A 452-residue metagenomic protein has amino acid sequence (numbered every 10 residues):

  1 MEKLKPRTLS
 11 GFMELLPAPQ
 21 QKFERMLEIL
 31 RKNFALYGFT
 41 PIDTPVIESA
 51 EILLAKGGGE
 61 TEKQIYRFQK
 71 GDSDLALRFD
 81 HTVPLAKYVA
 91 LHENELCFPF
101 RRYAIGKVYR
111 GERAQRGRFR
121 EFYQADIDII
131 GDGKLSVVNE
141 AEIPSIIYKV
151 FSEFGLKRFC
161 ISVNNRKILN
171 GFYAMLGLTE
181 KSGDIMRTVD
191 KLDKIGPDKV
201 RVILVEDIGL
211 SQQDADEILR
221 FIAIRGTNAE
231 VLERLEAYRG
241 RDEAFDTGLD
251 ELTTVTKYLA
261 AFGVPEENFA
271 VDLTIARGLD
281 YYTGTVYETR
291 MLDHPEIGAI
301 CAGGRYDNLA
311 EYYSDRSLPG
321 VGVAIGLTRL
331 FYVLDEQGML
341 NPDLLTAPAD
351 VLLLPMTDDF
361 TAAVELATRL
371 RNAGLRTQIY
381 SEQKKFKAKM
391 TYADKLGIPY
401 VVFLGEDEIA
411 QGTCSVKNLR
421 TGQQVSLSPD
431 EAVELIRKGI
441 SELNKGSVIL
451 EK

Functional and structural regions predicted by a protein language model:
M1-Q20, Q69, T179-S182: Auxiliary tRNA-acceptor-end handling modules of aminoacyl-tRNA synthetases
P19-Y37, E48-S49, D72, T82-N94 (+3 more regions): Positively charged, Gly/Ser-enriched RNA/tRNA-binding surfaces
I42, V46-L75: Polyanion/phosphate-binding surface patch
K63-D72, L178-V200, M291-D293: Acidic, His- and aromatic-enriched active-site or binding-groove loops in soluble protein domains that engage sugars
I161-G171: Glycine-rich, mobile lid/loop segments that gate access to catalytic sites or pores
